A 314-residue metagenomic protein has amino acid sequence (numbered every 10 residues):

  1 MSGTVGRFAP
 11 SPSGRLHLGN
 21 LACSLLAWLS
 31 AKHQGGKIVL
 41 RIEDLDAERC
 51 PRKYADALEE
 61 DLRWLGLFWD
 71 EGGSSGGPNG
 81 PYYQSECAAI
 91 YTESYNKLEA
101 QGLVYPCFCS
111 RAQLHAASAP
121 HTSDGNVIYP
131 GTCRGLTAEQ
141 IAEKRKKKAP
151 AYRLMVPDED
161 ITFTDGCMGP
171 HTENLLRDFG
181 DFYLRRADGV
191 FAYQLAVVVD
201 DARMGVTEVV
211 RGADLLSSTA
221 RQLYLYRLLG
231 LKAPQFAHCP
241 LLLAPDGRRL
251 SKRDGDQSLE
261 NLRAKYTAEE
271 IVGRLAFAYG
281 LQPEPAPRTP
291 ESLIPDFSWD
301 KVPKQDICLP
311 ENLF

Functional and structural regions predicted by a protein language model:
M1-R15, I38, L65, A142-E143 (+3 more regions): Non-catalytic terminal extensions that flank enzyme cores
M1-S118, T122, A213-D214, S218-L231 (+1 more regions): N-terminal Rossmann-like or analogous alpha/beta NTP/dinucleotide-binding catalytic cores that position adenine
D46-D56, A244-D246, P295-P303: Short, mixed-charge aromatic SLiMs
A55, A88, R111-L114, N126 (+4 more regions): Alpha-helix initiation and N-capping motif
L65-G73, L103, Y129-A142, K265: Short, basic, helix/turn surface patches
Y82-K97, H121-V127, P150-D158, A278-L293: Short secondary-structure transition/capping segments
N96-A100, A202, R263, A276: Alpha-helix boundary recognition
A112-S251, S258-L262, E311-F314: Active-site cores that bind ATP or allylic diphosphates and position pyrophosphate for catalysis
